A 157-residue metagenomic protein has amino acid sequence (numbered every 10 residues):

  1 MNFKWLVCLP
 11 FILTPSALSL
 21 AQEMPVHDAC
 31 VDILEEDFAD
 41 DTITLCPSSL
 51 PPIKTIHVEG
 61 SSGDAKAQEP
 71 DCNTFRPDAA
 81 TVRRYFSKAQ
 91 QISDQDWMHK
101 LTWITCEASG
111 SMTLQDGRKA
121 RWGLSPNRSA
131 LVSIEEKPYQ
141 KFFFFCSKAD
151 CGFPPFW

Functional and structural regions predicted by a protein language model:
M1-W5: Positively charged n-region of N-terminal signal peptides that target proteins for export
L6-P15: Bacterial N-terminal signal peptides
A17-A21: Sec/Tat signal peptide C-region and signal peptidase I cleavage site
E23-S87: N-terminal trafficking/processing presequences and adjacent post-cleavage segments of proteins routed to secretion
M24-C30, E135-W157: C-terminal partner/receptor-binding element of secreted or periplasmic proteins
E69-G123: Mature extracytoplasmic domains of secretory-pathway proteins
T105-E107, N127, C146: Extracytoplasmic
D116-K137: Short, compact, well-ordered microdomains
